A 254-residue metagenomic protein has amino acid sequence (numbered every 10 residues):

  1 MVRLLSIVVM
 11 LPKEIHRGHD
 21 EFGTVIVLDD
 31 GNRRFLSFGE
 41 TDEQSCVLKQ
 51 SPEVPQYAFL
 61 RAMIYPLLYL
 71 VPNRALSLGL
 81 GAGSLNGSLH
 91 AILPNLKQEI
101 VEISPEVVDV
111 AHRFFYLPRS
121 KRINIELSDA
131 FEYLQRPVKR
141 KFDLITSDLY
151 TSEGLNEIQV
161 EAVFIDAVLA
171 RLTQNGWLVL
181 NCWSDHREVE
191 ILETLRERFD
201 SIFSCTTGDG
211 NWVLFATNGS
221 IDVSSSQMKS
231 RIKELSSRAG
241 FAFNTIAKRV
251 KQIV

Functional and structural regions predicted by a protein language model:
V2-F35, E43-Q50, N211-V254: SAM/dcSAM-binding transferase cores
H19, G81, R187: Short, glycine/acidic-rich beta->alpha junctions
I26-L28, E126, C205-T206: Well-ordered beta-strand positions
T41-S45, Y150-E153: A short, flexible beta-alpha/helix-coil linker loop
V54-R171, F203: The AdoMet/dcAdoMet-binding core of the Class I SAM-like
R74, K97-Q98, Q174-N175, S226-Q227 (+1 more regions): N-terminal secretory/membrane-targeting helices
A162-S225: C-terminal substrate-binding/active-site "lid" region of AdoMet-derived donor-dependent transferases
